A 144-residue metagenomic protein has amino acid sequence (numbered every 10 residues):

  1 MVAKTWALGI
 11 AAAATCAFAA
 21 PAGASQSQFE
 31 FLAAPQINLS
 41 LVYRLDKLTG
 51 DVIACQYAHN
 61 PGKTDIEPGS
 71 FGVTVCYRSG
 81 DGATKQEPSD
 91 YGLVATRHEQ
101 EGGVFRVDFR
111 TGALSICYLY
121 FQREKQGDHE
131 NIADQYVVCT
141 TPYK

Functional and structural regions predicted by a protein language model:
M1-T5: Positively charged n-region of N-terminal signal peptides that target proteins for export
A7-A17: Bacterial N-terminal signal peptides
F18-A24: Sec/Tat signal peptide C-region and signal peptidase I cleavage site
A24-Q36, A83-H98, P142-K144: Beta-propeller blade-edge signature
S25-P68: N-terminal secretory signal peptides
S40-K47, E101-R110: Short beta-strand motif characteristic of blades in beta-propeller domains
T49-A54, G62, T111-I116, E124-K125: Short loop/beta submotifs within extracellular cysteine-rich repeat domains
A58-P88, I132-K144: A low-complexity, Ser/Thr/Gly/Pro-enriched, surface-exposed linker/loop concept that marks segments flanking
